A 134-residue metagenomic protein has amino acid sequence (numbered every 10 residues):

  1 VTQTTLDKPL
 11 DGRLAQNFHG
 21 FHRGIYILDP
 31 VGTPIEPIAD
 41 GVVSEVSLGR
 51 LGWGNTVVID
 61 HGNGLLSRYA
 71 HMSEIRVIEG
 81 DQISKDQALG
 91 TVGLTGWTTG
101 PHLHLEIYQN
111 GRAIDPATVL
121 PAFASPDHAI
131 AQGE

Functional and structural regions predicted by a protein language model:
V1-G54, K85, I114-A117, E134: Surface-exposed, glycine-biased beta-strand/turn segments
Q16, D29, E45, H71-E74 (+1 more regions): A residue-level detector for short acidic-glycine micro-motifs
N17, P30, D40, D60-G62 (+3 more regions): Generic beta-structure capping elements
G32-I35, S73-I75, G80-D81: Short, surface-exposed secondary-structure edge patches
T33, S67, T95-T99: Ser/Thr-centric signal marking residues that sit in or immediately flank functional binding/regulatory motifs
I38-R76, P101-H102: Zn2+-dependent peptidoglycan hydrolase active-site motif and core
N55-H61, D81-G133: Conserved, short, structured surface segments that act as functional micro-motifs
